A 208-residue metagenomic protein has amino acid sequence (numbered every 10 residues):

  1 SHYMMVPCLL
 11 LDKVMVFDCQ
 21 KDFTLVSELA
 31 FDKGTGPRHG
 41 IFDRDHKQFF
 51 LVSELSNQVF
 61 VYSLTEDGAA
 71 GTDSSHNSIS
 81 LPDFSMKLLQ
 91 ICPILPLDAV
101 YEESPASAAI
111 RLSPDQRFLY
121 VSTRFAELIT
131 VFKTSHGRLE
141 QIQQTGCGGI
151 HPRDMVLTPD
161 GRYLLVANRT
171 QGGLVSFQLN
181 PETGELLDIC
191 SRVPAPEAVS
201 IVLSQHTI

Functional and structural regions predicted by a protein language model:
S1-Y3, F31-H46, L95-Q116, G148-Y163 (+1 more regions): Beta-rich, blade/repeat-based domains predominating in secreted/periplasmic proteins but also intracellular
V6-L9, D43, L51-E54, V121-R124 (+1 more regions): Conserved beta-strand positions in repeat-built beta-propeller and related beta-rich domains
D12-V14, N57-V59, E127-I129, G172-L174: Structural signal for beta-propeller blades
D18-D22, Y62-S85, F132-R138, Q178-E185: Short loop/turn segments immediately following beta-strands, especially the blade-tip and inter-blade linker loops
T24-A30, Q90-V100, E140-G146, D188-R192: A short beta-strand motif characteristic of beta-propeller blades
F31-G68, P82-I94: Acidic, glycine-rich loop-and-beta core segments that form the ion-binding/anion-interacting portion of active sites
T130-F177: C-terminal hydrophobic structural anchor segments that stabilize assembly/packing rather than catalytic chemistry
